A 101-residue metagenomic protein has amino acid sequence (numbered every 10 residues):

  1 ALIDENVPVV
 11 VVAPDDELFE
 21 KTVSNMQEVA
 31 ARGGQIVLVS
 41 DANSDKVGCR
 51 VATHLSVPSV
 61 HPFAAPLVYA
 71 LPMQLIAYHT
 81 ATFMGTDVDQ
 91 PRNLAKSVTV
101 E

Functional and structural regions predicted by a protein language model:
A1-E101: A SIS-like phosphosugar-recognition module
